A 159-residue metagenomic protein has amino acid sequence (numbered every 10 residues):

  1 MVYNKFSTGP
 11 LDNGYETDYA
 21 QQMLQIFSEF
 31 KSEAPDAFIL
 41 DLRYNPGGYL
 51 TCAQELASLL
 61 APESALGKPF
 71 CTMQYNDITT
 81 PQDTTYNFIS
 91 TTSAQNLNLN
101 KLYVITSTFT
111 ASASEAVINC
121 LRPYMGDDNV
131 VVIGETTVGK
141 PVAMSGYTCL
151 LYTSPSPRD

Functional and structural regions predicted by a protein language model:
M1-F38, C52: Flexible, low-complexity junctional segments that flank or bridge functional domains
N4, I26-E33, L59-E63, I105 (+1 more regions): Structured segments of extracytoplasmic/periplasmic soluble domains in secreted or envelope-associated proteins
K5-G9, R43-L50, T108-S112, T136-K140: Solvent-exposed loop/turn segments at secondary-structure junctions within structured extracellular/periplasmic domains
Y19-I26, Y49-L56, A113-C120: Stable alpha-helical elements in mature extracytoplasmic
E33-F38, L66-G67, L99-L102, G126-V130: Loop/turn elements at helix/coil->beta-strand transitions in domains of secreted/extracellular proteins
G47-K101, A143-G146: Gly/Ser/Thr-rich loop/hinge elements
G126-T136, K140: Acidic/polar loop patches that form or flank catalytic/metal-binding clefts of enzymes that bind anionic ligands
Y152-D159: Conserved small/polar residues in nucleotide/adenosyl-binding loops
